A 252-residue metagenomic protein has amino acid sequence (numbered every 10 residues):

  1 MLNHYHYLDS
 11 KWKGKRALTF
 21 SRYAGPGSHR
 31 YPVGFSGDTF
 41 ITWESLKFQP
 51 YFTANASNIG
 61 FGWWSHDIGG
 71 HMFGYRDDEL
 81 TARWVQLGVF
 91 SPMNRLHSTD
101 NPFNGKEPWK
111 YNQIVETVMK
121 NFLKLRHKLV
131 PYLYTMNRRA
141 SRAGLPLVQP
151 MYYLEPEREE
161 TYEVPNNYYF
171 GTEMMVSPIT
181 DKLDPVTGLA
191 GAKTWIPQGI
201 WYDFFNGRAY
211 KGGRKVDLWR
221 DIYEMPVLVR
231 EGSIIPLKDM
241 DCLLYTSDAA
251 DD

Functional and structural regions predicted by a protein language model:
M1-E224, V229-R230, C242: Catalytic-domain carbohydrate-binding cleft regions of carbohydrate-active enzymes
P236-D241: Extended Lys/Arg-rich polyanion-binding regions
Y245-D252: Conserved small/polar residues in nucleotide/adenosyl-binding loops
